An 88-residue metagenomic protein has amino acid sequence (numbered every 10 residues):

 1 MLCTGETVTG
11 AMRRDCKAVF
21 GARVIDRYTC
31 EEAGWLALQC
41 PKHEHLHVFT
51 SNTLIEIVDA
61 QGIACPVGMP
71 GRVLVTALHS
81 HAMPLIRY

Functional and structural regions predicted by a protein language model:
M1-Y88: Active-site glycine/GP-rich loop and adjacent strand/helix microenvironment that borders small-molecule binding pockets
